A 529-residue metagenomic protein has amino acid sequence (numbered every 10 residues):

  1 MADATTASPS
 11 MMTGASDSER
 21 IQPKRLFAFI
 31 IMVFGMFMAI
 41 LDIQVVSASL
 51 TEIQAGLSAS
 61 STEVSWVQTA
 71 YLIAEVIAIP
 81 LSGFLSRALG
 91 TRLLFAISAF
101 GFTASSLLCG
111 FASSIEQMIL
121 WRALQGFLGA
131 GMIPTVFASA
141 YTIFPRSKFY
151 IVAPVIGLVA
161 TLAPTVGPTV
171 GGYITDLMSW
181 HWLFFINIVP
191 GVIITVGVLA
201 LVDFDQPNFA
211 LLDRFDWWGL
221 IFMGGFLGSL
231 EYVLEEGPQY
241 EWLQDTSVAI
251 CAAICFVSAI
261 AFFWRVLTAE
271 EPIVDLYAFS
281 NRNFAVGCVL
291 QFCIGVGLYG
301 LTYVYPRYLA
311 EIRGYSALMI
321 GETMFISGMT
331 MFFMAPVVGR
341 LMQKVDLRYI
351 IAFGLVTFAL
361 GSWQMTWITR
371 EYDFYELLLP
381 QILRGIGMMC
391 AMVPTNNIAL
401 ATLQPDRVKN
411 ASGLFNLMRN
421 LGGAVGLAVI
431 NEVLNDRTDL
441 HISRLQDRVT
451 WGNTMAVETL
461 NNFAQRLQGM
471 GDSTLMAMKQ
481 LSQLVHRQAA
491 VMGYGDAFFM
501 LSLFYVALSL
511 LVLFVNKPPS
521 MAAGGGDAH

Functional and structural regions predicted by a protein language model:
A2-R20: Short, Lys/Arg-rich, polar N-terminal cytosolic tail immediately upstream of the first transmembrane signal-anchor
P9-M12, E63, I193, I398 (+2 more regions): Hydrophobic transmembrane architecture of multi-pass small-molecule transporters
P23-G83, R87, R92-F95, S106 (+9 more regions): Transmembrane core module of solute transporters
A48, L72, I79-G219, E236 (+1 more regions): Helix-loop-helix hairpins in multi-pass membrane proteins, especially solute transporters
L107-F111, T195-A200, I260-W264, W363-T366 (+3 more regions): Membrane-embedded alpha-helical segments of multi-pass transporters/permeases
S113, P145, L201-D205, P238-Q239 (+5 more regions): Short helix-capping/hinge motifs at transmembrane helix termini and TM-loop junctions
V155-V159, L290, L414-M418: Hydrophobic alpha-helical segments of secondary membrane carriers
F184-L199, M223-F226, C251-C255, D496-L513: Symmetry-related core transmembrane helices of the 12-TM Major Facilitator Superfamily/SLC fold
